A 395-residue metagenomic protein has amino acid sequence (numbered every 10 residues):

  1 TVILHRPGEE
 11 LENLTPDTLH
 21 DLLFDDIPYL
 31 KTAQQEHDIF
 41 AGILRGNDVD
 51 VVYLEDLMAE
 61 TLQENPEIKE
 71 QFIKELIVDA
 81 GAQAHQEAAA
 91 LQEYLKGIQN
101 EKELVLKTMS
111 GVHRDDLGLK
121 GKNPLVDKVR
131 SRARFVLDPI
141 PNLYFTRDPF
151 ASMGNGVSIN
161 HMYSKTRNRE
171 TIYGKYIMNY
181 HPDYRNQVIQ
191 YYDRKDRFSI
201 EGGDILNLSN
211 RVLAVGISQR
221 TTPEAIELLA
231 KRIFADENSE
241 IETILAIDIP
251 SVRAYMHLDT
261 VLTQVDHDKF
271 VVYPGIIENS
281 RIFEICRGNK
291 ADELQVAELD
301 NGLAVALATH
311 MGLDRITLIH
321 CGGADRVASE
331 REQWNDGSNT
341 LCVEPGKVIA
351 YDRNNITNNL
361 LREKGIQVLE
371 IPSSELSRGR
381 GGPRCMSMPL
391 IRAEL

Functional and structural regions predicted by a protein language model:
T1-L395: The feature marks the mature, well-folded catalytic cores of soluble enzymes
